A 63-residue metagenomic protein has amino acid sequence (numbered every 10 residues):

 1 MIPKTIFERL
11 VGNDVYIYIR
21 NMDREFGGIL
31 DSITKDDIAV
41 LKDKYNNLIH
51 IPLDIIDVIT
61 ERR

Functional and structural regions predicted by a protein language model:
M1-R63: Conserved RNA-binding domains used in RNP assembly and mRNA/RNA metabolism
